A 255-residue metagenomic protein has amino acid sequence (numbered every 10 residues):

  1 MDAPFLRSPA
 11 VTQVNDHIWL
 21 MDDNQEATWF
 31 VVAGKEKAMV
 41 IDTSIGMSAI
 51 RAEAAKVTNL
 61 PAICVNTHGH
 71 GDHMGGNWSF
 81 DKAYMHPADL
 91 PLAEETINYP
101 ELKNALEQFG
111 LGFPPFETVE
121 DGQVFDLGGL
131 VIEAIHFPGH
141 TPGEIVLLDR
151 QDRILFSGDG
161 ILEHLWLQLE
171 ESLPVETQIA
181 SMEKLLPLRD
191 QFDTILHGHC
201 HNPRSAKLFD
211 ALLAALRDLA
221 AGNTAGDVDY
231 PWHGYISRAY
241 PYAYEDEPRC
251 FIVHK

Functional and structural regions predicted by a protein language model:
M1-P4, E183-K255: Accessory terminal helices/loops
L6-P9, Q13-D16, K82-H136, T141 (+3 more regions): Metallo-beta-lactamase
R7-K56, L147-D159: Conserved beta-strand hairpin/beta-sheet module of binuclear metal-dependent hydrolase folds, prominently
H17, V32, D42, A54 (+8 more regions): Divalent metal-coordination and catalytic microenvironments
V40-T43, A62-D72, A83-P87, H136-G139 (+2 more regions): Active-site neighborhood of phospho(di)ester-bond hydrolases with catalytic His/Asp-centered motifs
I45, I97, L167-S172, K207-L208: Short, solvent-exposed loop/turn segments at secondary-structure boundaries
I45-D126, L212-A225: Active-site HxH/HxHxD metal-binding segment of metal-dependent hydrolases
G46-A49, G69-G75, L90-P91, T141-E144 (+2 more regions): Active-site environment of divalent metal-dependent phosphoester hydrolases
